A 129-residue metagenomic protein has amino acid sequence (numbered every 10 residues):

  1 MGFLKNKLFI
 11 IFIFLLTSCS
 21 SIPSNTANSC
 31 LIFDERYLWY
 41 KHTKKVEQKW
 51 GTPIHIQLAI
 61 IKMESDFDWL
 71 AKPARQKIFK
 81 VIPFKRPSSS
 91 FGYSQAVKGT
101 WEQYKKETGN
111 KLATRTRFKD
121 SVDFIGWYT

Functional and structural regions predicted by a protein language model:
K5-F12: Sec-dependent signal peptide recognition, specifically the positively charged N-region followed immediately by
T17-S18: C-terminal motif of bacterial Sec signal peptides marking the signal peptidase cleavage site
S21-T129: Catalytic glycan-binding domains that act on GlcNAc-containing polysaccharides
